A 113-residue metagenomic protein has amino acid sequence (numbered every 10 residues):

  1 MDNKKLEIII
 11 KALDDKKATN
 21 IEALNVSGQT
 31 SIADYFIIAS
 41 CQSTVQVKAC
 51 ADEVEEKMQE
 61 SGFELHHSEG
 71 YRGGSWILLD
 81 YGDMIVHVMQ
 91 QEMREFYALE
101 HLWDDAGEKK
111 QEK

Functional and structural regions predicted by a protein language model:
M1-D52, E56-H66, G107-K113: Ribosome large-subunit tunnel/peptidyl-transferase-proximal elements
T19-L24, T30, E69, Q91-H101: Flexible, active-site-adjacent loop/turn segments at secondary-structure boundaries
E56-H87: Mid-chain, well-packed structural core segment of small domains
Y71-G73, L102-W103, K110: Short, intrinsically disordered/low-complexity patches at protein termini and at juxtamembrane boundaries
I77-A106: C-terminal structural segments of small proteins and small subunits
